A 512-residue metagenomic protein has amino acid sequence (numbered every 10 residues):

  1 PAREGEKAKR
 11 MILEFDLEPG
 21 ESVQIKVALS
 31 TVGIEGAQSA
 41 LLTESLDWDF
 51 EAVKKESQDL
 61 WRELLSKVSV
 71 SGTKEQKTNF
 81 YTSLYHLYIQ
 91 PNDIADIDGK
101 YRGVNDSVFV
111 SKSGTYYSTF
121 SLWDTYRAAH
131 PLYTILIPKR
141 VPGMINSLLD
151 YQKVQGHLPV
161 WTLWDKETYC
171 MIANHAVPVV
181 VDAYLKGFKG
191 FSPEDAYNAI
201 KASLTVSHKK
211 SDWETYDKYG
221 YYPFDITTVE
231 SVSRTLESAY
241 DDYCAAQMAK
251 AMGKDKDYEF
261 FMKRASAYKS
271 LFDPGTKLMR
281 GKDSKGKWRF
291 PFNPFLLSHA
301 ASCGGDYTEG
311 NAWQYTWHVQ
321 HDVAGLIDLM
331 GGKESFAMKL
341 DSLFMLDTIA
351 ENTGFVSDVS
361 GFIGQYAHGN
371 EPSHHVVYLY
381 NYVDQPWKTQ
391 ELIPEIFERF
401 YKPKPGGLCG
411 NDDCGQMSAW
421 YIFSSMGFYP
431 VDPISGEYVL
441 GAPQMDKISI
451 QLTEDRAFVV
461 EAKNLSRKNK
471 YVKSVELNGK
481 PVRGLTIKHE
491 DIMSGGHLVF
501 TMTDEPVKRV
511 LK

Functional and structural regions predicted by a protein language model:
P1-Y116, D150, H157-V160, K189 (+4 more regions): Acidic/polar, glycine-enriched structural segments that form the non-catalytic walls/loops of the carbohydrate-binding
L17-E21, Y88, N92, S121-A129 (+1 more regions): Short, solvent-exposed loop/edge-beta patches enriched in aromatic
P19-S22, K402, L440-K512: Beta-rich accessory regions
G99-V104, R127-I135, R140-L149, Y243-M248: Glycine-rich phosphate-binding loop of nucleotide-binding enzymes
K112-R127, I135-I137, A173, V177 (+3 more regions): Active-site core of glycosidic bond-cleaving carbohydrate-active enzymes
Y126, G143-N146, Y151, K166-T168 (+3 more regions): Mobile, glycine-rich extracellular loop/lid and propeptide segments that shape or gate substrate/ligand access
P138-L158, D432-S435: Glycine-rich phosphate/pyrophosphate-binding loops and their adjacent beta-strand/loop elements at enzyme active sites
V154-V180: Conserved catalytic neighborhood of penicillin-recognizing serine enzymes
